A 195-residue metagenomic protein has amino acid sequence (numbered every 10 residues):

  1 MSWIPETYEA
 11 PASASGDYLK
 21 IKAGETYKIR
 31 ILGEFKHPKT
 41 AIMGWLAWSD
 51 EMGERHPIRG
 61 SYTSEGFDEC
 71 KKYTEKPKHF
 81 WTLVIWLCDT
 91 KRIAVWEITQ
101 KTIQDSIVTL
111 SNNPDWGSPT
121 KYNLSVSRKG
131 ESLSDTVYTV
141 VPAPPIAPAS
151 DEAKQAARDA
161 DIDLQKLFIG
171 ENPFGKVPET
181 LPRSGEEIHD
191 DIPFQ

Functional and structural regions predicted by a protein language model:
M1-D115, A160, L164-K176, I192-Q195: OB-fold ssDNA-binding interfaces and closely related basic DNA-contact patches used across DNA replication/repair
G24, K76-K78, P119, L133 (+1 more regions): A generic structural signal for short, non-catalytic loop/turn and secondary-structure boundary residues
V95-G185: Compact mixed alphabeta submodule
P182-Q195: Short acidic, low-complexity intrinsically disordered linear motifs used for protein-protein interactions
